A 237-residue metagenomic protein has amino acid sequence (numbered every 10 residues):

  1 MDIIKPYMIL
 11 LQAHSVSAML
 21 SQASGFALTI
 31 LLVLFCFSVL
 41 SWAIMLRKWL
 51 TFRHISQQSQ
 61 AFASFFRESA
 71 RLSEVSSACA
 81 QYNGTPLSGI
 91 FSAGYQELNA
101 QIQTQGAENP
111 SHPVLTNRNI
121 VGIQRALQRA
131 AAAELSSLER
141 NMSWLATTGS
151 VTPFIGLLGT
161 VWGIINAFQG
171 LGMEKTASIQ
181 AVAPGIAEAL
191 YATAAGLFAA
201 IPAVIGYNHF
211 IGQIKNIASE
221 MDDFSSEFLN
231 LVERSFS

Functional and structural regions predicted by a protein language model:
M1-A23: Short, strongly hydrophobic alpha-helical membrane anchors
A23-A80: Transmembrane alpha-helix/interfacial motif
S24, W42, V75, F91 (+3 more regions): Residue-level signature of catalytic and energy-coupling elements of molecular machines, predominantly ATP/GTP-dependent
I30-V33, F37-L40, T152-I155, G159-W162 (+1 more regions): Residue-level signal for the membrane-embedded core of alpha-helical transmembrane segments, especially mid-helix
A43-R53, I201-Q213: Alpha-helical transmembrane segments of multi-pass membrane proteins
Q57-F154, N166-S178, I205-S237: Predominantly long cytosolic amphipathic alpha-helical stalk/bundle segments
K175-A189: Hydrophobic alpha-helical transmembrane segments and adjacent short intramembrane/lumenal linkers of inner/organellar
A189-A203: Hydrophobic alpha-helical transmembrane segments of polytopic membrane proteins
